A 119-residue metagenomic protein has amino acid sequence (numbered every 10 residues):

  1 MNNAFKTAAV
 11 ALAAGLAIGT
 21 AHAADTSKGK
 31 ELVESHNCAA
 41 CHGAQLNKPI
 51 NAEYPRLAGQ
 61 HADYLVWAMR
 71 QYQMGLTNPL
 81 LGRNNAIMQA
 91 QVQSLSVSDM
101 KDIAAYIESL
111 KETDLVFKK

Functional and structural regions predicted by a protein language model:
M1-A9: Bacterial N-terminal signal peptides that target proteins for export
A9-A17: Bacterial N-terminal signal peptides
A17-E34, K48-P49, E53, V116-K119: Electrostatic cytochrome c docking/interface patches
K30, G43-N78, N85, Q89-S94: Gly/Gly-Pro-rich "capping" loops immediately C-terminal to redox-active cysteine motifs in periplasmic/lumenal
H36-A44, I103, I107: The canonical Cys-X-X-Cys-His
A90-K118: C-terminal capping alpha-helices of c-type cytochrome domains
